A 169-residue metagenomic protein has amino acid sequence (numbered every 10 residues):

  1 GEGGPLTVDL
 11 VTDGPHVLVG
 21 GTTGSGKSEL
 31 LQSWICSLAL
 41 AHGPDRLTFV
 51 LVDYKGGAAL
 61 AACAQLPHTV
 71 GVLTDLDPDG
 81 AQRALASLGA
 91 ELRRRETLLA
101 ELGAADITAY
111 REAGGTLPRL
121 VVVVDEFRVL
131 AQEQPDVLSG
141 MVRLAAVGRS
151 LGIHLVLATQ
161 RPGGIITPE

Functional and structural regions predicted by a protein language model:
G1-A105, R111-E169: P-loop NTPase catalytic phosphate-binding loop
